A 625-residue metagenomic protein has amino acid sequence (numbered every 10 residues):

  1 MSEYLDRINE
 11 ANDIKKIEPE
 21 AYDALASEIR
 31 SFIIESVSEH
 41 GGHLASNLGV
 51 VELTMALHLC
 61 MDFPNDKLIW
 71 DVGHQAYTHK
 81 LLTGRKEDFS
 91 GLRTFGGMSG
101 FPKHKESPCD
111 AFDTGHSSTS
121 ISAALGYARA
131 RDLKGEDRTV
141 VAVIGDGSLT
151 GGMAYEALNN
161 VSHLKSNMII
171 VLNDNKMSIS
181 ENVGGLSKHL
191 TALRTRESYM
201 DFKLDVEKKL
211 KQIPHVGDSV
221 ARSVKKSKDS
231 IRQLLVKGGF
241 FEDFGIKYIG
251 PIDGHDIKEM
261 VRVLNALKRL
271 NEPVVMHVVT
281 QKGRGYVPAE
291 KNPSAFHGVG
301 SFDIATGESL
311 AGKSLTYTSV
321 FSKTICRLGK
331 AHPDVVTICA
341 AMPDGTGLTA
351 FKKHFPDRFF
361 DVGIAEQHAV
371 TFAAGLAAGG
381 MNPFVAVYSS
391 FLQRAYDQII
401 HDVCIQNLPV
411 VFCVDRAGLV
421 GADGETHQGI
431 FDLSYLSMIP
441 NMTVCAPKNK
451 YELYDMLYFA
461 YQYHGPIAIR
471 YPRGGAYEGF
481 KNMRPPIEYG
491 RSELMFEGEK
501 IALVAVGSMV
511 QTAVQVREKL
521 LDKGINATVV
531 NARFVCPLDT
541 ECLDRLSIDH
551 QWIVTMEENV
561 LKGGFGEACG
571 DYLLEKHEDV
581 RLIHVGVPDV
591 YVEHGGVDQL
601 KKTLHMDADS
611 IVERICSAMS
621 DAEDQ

Functional and structural regions predicted by a protein language model:
M1-L82, E242, I246-Y248, D253-I257 (+2 more regions): N-terminal amphipathic, basic-rich helices that act as targeting or association modules
L5, K176-F321: Long, well-ordered, tryptophan-enriched scaffold segments
G41-V50, W70-H74, K103-I121, I144-S148 (+7 more regions): Active-site nucleophile and cofactor-binding loops and adjacent substrate-binding regions of central metabolic enzymes
H43-L164, Y317, D334-V335, C339-A340 (+1 more regions): Cofactor-binding active-site loop characterized by glycine-rich and histidine/acidic residues
K67, T280-L392, Q398-L408, G465 (+2 more regions): Non-catalytic terminal/interface segments that mediate subunit docking, oligomerization, and allosteric communication
V220-P288, P409-V414, L433-N482, A608-Q625: Structural signature of the thiamine diphosphate
R262-N265, H297-G298, T316-A331, G347-K353 (+3 more regions): Glycine-/acidic-rich phosphate or pyrophosphate-binding loops and their flanking alpha/beta elements
S301-I304, S309-K313, G421-D423, T443 (+1 more regions): Peripheral docking tails and interdomain loops at the edges of cofactor- or intermediate-handling domains
